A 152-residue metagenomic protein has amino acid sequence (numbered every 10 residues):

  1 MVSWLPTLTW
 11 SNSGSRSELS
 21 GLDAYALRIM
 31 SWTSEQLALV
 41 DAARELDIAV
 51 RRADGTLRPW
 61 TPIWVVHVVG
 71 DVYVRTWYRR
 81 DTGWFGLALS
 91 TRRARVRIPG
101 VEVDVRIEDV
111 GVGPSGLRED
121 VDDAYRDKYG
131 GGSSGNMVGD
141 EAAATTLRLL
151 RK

Functional and structural regions predicted by a protein language model:
M1-V2, I29: Short hydrophobic transmembrane-like helices used for membrane targeting/insertion
S3-S20: Low-acidity, Ser/Thr- and Arg-rich intrinsically disordered low-complexity segments
S3-T7, Y25, W77: Intrinsically disordered, low-complexity regions enriched in Ser/Pro/Gly/Gln/His and often acidic
W10-S11, W64, D109: N-terminal low-complexity, intrinsically disordered patches enriched in charged
G21-R58: Short, conserved active-site entrance elements at the starts or edges of catalytic domains
D23, R79-K152: Short, structured beta-strand-loop surface elements
A43-Y78, A94, V105-R106: Short beta-strand segments
